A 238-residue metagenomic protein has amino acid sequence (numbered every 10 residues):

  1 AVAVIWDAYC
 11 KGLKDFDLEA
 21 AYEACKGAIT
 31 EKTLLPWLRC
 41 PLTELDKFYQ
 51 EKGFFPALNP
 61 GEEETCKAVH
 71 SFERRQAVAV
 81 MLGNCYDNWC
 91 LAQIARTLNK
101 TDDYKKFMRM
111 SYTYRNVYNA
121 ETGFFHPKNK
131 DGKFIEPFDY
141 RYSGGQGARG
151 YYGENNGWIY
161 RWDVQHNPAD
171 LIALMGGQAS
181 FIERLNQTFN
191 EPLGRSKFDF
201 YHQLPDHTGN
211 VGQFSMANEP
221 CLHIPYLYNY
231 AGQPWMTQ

Functional and structural regions predicted by a protein language model:
A1, A8, E23: Mobile, glycine-rich extracellular loop/lid and propeptide segments that shape or gate substrate/ligand access
I5-D7, L13-K14: Buried, small/hydrophobic-residue-enriched core segments of structured protein domains
G12-Q238: Active-site core of glycosidic bond-cleaving carbohydrate-active enzymes
